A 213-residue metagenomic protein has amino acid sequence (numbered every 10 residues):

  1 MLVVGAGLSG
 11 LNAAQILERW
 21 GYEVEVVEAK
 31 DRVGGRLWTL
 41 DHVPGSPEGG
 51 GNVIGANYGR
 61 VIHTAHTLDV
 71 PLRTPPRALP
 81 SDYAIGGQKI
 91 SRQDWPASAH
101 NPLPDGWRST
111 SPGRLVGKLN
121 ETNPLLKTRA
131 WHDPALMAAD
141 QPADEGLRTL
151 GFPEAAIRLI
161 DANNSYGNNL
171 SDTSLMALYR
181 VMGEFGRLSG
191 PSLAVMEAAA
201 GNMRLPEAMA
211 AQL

Functional and structural regions predicted by a protein language model:
M1-L213: FAD-dinucleotide binding site
